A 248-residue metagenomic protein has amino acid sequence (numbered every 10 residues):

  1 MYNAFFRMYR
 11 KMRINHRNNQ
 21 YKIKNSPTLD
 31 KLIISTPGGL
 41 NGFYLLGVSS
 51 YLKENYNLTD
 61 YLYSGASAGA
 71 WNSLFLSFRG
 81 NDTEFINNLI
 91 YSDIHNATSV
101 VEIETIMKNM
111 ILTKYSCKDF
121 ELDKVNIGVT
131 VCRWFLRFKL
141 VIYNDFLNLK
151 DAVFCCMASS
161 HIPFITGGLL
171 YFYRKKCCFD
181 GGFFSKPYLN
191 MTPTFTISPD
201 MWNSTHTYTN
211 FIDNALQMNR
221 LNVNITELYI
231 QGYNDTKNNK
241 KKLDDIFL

Functional and structural regions predicted by a protein language model:
M1-S64, L74-L248: Patatin-like phospholipase
G65, G69: Gly/Ala-rich beta-loop-alpha elbow adjacent to hydrolase catalytic centers
